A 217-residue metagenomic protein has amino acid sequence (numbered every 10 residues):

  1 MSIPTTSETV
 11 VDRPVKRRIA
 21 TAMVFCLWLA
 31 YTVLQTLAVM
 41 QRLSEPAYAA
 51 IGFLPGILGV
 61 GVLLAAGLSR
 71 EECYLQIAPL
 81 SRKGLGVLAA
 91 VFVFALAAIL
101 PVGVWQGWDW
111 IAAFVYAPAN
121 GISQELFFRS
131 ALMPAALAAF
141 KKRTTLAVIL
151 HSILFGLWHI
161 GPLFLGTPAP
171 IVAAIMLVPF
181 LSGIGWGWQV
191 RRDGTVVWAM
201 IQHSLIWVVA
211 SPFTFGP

Functional and structural regions predicted by a protein language model:
M1-R70, V190, V208-P217: N-terminal, membrane-interfacial amphipathic/helix-forming hydrophobic leader that caps and precedes the first
V15-R18, S69-Q76, F164-A169: Membrane-interface interhelical linkers
R17-F25, R82-A89, H151: Select subsegments of transmembrane alpha-helices in polytopic membrane proteins, especially boundary-proximal
L27-L37, F92-V102, S152-G161, S204-F213: Aromatic-anchored segments of alpha-helical transmembrane domains
T36-G52, V62-L126, M133-P134, A138: Juxtamembrane helix-loop-helix connectors linking adjacent transmembrane helices in multi-pass membrane enzymes
G107-P217: Transmembrane helix-loop-helix hairpins at the membrane interface of multi-pass integral membrane proteins
